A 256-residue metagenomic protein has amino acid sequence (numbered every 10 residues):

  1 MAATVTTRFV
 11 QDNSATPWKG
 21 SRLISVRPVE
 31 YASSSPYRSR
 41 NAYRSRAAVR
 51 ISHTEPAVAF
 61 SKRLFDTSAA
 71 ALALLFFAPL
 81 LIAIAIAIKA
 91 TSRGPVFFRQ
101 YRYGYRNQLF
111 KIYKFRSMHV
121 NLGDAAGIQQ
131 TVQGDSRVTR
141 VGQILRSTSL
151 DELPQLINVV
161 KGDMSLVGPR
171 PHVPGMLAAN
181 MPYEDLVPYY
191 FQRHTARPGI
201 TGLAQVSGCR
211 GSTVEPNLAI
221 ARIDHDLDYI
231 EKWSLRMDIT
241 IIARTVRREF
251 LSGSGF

Functional and structural regions predicted by a protein language model:
M1-L75, P188, L227-E231, M237 (+3 more regions): N-terminal hydrophobic signal-anchor/signal peptide
Y37-R38, F98-R137, V173-P174, G202-I220: Short, glycine-rich, amphipathic interfacial segments at transmembrane boundaries or analogous
R50-L122, N158, S234-F256: A hydrophobic, helix-centered structural microdomain
I128-Q129, P188-H194, D224-L227, E231: Short, P/G- and charge-enriched loop/turn segments at secondary-structure junctions
T131-R197, I242-T245: A short, structured surface patch at a secondary-structure boundary
I200-G202, H225: A short pocket-lining beta-strand/turn micro-motif at the edge of beta-sheets
